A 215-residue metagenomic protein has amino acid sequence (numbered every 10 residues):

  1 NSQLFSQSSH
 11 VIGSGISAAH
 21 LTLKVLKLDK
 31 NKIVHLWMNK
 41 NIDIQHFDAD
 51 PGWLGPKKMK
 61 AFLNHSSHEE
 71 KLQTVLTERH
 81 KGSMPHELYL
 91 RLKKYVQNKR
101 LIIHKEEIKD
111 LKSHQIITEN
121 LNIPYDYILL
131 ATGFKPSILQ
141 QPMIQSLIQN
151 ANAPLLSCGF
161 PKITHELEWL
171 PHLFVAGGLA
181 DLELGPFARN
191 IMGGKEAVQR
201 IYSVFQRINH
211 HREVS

Functional and structural regions predicted by a protein language model:
N1-I16, H20-S215: Flavin (primarily FAD) cofactor-binding/catalytic cores of flavoenzymes
